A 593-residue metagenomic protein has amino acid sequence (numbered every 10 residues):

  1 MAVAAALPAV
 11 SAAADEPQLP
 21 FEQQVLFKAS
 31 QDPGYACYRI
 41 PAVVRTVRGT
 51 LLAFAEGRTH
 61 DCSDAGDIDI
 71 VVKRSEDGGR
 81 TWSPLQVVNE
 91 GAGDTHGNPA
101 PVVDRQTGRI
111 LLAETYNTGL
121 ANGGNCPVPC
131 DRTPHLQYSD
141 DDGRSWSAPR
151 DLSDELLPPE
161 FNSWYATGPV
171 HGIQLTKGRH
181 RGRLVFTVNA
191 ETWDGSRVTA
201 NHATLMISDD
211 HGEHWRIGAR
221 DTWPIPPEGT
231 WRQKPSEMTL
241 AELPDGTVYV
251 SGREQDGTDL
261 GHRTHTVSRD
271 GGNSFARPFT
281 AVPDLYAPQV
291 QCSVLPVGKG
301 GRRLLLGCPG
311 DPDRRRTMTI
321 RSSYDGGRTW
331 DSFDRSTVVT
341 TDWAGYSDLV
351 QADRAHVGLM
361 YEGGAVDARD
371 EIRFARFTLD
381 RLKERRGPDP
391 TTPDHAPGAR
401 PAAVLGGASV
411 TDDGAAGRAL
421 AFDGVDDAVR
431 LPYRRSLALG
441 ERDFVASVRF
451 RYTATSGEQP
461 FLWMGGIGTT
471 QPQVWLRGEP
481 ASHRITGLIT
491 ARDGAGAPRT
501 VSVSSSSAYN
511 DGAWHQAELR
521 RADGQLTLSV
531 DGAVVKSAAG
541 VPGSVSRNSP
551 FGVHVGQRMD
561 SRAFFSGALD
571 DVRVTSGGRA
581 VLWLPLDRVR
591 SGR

Functional and structural regions predicted by a protein language model:
M1-D15: Secretory targeting and sorting signals
E16-D389: Asp-box/BNR beta-propeller blade signature and adjacent active/binding-site loops in extracellular glycan-interacting
F377, D394, V448, A517 (+1 more regions): Extracellular beta-strand elements of beta-rich domains used for carbohydrate recognition/degradation or cell-matrix
D389-D426, V574-R593: Extracytoplasmic low-complexity segments
V425-I489, L526, V574-P585, R590: Extracellular glycan-recognition modules
L488-Q516: Short, aromatic/His-centered strand-loop micro-motif at the edge of beta-sheets
A513-T527: Localized edge beta-strand/strand-to-loop motifs within extracellular or lumenal beta-rich domains
A538-A568: Flexible glycan-contacting loops in extracellular carbohydrate-active proteins
